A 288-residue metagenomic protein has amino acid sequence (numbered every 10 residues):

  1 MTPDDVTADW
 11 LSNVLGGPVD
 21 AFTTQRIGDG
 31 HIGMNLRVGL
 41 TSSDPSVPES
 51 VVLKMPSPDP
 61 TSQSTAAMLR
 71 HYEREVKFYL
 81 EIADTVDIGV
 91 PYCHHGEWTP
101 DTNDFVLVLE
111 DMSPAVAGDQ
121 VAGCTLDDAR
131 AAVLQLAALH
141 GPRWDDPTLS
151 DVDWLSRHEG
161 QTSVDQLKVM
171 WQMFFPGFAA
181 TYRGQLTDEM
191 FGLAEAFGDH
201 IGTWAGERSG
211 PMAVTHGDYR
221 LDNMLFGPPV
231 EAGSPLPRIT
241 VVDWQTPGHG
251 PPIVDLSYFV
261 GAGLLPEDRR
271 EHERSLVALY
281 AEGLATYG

Functional and structural regions predicted by a protein language model:
M1-T24: Juxta-kinase regulatory segment immediately upstream of eukaryotic protein kinase catalytic domains
A21-I27, H94-G96, A196, G202-T203: Short amphipathic beta-strand and strand-loop transition segments with alternating hydrophobic
I27-S42, V52, G198-P252: Active-site acidic catalytic loop and adjacent metal/ATP-binding pocket of ATP-dependent phosphoryl transfer enzymes
G28, I32-T41, P45-L167, P252-I253 (+1 more regions): Conserved ATP-binding subdomain of kinase catalytic cores across diverse folds
K77, T246-G288: Active-site activation/catalytic loop segments of kinase-like enzymes and analogous catalytic loops in related
I82, L139-P142, H200, D218 (+4 more regions): Generic, well-ordered alpha-helical scaffold segments in large soluble proteins
A115-H216, F226-P237: ATP-dependent phospho-/nucleotidyl transfer catalytic cores
